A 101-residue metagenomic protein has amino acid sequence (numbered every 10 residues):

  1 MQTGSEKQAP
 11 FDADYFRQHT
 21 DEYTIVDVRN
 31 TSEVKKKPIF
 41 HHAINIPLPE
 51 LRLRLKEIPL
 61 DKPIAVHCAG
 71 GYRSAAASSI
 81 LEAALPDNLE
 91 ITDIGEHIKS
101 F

Functional and structural regions predicted by a protein language model:
M1-T24, V28-F101: Rhodanese-like catalytic fold shared by cysteine-dependent sulfurtransferases and DSP/PTP-type phosphatases
